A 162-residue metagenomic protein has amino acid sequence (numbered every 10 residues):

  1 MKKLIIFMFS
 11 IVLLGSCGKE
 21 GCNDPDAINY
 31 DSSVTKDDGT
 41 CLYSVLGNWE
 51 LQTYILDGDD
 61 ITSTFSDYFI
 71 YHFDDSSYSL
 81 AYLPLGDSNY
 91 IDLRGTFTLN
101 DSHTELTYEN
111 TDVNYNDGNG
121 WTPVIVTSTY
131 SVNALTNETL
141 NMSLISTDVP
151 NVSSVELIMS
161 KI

Functional and structural regions predicted by a protein language model:
L4-M8, L14-E50, D57, S63 (+3 more regions): Primarily marks secretory-pathway-exposed extracellular/lumenal segments that are disulfide- and glycosylation-prone
L56-D60, S77-N141: Contiguous, well-ordered beta-strand patches that form the walls/edges of small beta-barrel/beta-sandwich domains
D67-Y71, S128-Y130: Signature of short aromatic-glycine-proline-rich micro-motifs recurring in repeat-based ectodomains
I70-Y78: Conserved beta-hairpin
